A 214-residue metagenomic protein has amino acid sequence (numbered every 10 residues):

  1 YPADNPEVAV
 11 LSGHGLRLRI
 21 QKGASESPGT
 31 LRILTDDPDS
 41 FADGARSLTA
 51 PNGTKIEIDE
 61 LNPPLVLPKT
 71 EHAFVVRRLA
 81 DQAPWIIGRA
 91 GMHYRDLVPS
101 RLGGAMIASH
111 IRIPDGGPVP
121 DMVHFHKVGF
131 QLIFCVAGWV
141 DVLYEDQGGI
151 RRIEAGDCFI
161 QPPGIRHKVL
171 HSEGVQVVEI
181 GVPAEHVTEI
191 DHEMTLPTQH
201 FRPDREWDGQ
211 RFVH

Functional and structural regions predicted by a protein language model:
Y1-R17, I87-M92, P99-M106, I113 (+3 more regions): Core segments of cupin and vicinal oxygen chelate
A3-D4, A9-S12, E154, P163-I190: Ligand-binding loop in jelly-roll beta-barrel domains
A9, M122-C135, I150-R151, C158-F159: His/acidic/aromatic-lined binding-pocket segments of jelly-roll/cupin-type domains and related regulatory beta-sandwich
A9-L16, Q21-T54, L132-G138: Vicinal oxygen chelate
N62-L79, P84-I87, S172-V213: Double-stranded beta-helix
L79-Q82, A90-S100, G104, A108-V128 (+3 more regions): Conserved short histidine dyad/triad with adjacent acidic residue
L97, Y144-I165, H171: Short acidic-glycine-tyrosine-enriched beta hairpin
P99, I111-D115, H124-D146, I180-P183: Short, conserved beta-strand element in jelly-roll/cupin
